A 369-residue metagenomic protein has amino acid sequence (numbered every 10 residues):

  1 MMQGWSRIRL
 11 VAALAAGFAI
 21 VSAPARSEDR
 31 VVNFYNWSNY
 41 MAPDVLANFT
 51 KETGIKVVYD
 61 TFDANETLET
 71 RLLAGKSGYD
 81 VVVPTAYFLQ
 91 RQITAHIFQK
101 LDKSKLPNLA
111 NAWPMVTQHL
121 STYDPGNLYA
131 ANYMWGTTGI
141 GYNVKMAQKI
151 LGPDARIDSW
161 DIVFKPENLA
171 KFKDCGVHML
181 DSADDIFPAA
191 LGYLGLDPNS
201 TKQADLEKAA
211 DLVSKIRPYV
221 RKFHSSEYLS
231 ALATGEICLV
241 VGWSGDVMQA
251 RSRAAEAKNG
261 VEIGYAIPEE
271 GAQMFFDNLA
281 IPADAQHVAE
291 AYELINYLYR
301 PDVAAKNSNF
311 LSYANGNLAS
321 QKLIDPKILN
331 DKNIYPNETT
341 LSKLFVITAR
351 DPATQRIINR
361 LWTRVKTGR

Functional and structural regions predicted by a protein language model:
R9-V21: Bacterial N-terminal signal peptides
V21-S27: Sec/Tat signal peptide C-region and signal peptidase I cleavage site
E28-Q92: Early extracytoplasmic/lumenal segment of secretory-pathway proteins
S77-V81, Q99-K145: A structural signal for short loop-to-beta-strand junctions that line the ligand-binding cleft of periplasmic/secreted
Q99-A110, D161, A257-Q273, P282-D284: Short beta-strand->loop
K171, C175-G264: Ligand-binding pocket segment of bilobal, Venus flytrap-like solute-binding proteins
S230, E338-R369: Conserved C-terminal helix/tail region of periplasmic/extracytoplasmic solute-binding proteins
D277, P282-K343: Mature extracytoplasmic/periplasmic domains
